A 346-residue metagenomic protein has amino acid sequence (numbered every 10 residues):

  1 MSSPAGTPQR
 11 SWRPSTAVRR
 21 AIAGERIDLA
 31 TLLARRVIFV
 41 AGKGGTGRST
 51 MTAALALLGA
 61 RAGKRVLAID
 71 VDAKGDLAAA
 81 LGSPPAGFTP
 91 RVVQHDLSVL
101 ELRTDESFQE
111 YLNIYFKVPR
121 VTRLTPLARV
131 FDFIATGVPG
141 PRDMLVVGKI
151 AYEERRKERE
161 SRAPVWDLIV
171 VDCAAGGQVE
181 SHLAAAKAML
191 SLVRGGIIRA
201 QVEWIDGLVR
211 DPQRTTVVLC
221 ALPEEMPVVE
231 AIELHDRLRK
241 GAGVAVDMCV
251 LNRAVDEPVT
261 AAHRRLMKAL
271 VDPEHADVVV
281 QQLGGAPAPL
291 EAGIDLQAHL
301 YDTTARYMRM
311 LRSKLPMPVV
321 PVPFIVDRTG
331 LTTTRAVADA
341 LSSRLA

Functional and structural regions predicted by a protein language model:
M1-L32, P84, R210, R214 (+1 more regions): C-terminal lobe/tail of nucleotide-utilizing enzymes
A34-I38: Pre-Walker A (Motif I) flank of P-loop NTPase domains
V40-A41, I69-D70, D172, V218-L222 (+2 more regions): Conserved beta-strand segments of the P-loop GTPase G domain that flank and frequently precede/overlap
A41, T46-L102, K157, L183-K187: Walker A/P-loop NTP-binding active-site region of P-loop NTPases, recognizing the glycine-rich GxxxxGKT/S
L57, R61, Y152, D236: Short, well-ordered alpha-helices that flank and scaffold nucleotide-derived cofactor binding pockets
A73-G75, A175, V255: Short, glycine/acidic-enriched loop or turn micro-motifs at the edges of active sites
P84-L127: Glycine-rich nucleotide/cofactor/substrate-binding loop typically near the N-terminus or early in the first domain
R120-M226, E230-E233: Phosphate/Mg2+-binding loops and adjacent switch elements in nucleotide/diphosphate-handling enzyme cores
